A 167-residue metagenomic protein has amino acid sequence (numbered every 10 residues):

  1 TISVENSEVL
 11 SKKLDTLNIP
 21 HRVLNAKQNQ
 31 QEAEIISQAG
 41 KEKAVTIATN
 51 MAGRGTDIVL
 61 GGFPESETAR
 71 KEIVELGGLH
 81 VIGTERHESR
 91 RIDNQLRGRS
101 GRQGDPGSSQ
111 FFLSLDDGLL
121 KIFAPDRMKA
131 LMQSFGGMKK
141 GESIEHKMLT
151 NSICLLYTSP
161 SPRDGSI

Functional and structural regions predicted by a protein language model:
T1-S3, E85: Helix N-cap/beta->alpha junction signal
S3-V23: Conserved helicase motor "Helicase C" RecA-like lobe of SF1/SF2 P-loop NTPases
N6-S11, R97, G165-S166: Well-ordered, non-transmembrane segments within structured domains
K27-L156: Conserved phosphate-handling catalytic cores of large alpha/beta enzymes
Y157-I167: Single conserved hydrophobic/aromatic residue that forms the stacking wall/gate of nucleotide- or nucleobase-binding
